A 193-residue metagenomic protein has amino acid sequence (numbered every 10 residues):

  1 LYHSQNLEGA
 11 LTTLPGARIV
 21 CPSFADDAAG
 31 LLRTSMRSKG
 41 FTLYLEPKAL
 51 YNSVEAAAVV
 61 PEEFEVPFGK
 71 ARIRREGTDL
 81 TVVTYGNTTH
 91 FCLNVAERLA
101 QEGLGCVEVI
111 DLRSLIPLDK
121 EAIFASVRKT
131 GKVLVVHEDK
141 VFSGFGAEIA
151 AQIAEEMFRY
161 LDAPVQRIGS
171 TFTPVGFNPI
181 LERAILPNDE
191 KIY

Functional and structural regions predicted by a protein language model:
L1-S38: Conserved thiamine diphosphate
S35-F41, I149-I153: Glycine- and acidic-residue-enriched helix-capping/beta->alpha junction motif
K48-Y193: Thiamine diphosphate
